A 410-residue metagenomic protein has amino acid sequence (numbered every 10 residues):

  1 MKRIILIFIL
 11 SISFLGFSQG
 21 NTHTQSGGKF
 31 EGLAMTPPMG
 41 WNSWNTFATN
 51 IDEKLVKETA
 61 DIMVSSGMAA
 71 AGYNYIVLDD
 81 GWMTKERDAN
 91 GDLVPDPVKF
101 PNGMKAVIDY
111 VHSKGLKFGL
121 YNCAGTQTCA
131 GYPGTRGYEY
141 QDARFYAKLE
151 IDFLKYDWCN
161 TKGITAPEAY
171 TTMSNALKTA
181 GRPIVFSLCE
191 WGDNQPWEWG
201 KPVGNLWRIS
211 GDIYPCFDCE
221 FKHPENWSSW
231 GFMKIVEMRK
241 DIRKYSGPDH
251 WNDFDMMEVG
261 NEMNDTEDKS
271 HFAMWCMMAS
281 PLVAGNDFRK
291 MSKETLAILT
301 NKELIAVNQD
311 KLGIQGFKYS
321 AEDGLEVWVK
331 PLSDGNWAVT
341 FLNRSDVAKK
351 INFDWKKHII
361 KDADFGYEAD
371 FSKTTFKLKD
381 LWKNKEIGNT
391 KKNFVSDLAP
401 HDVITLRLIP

Functional and structural regions predicted by a protein language model:
M1-T22: Bacterial Sec-dependent N-terminal signal peptides
G20-E53, K57, I62: N-terminal module-boundary/linker segments of secreted carbohydrate-active enzymes
P37-S43, G72-D79, K117-N122, D152-D157 (+6 more regions): Structural recognition of the beta-strand scaffold that forms the well-ordered cores of secreted hydrolase catalytic
T59, M63-G163: Aromatic-lined carbohydrate-binding/catalytic grooves of carbohydrate-active enzymes
V185-D287: Glycan-recognition surfaces
K269-Y319: Catalytic cores of secreted or luminal carbohydrate-active enzymes
W275-M278, V283-G285, A321-F365: Carbohydrate-binding surface patches
G388-P410: C-terminal beta-strand-rich structural cap/linker in extracellular carbohydrate-active enzymes
